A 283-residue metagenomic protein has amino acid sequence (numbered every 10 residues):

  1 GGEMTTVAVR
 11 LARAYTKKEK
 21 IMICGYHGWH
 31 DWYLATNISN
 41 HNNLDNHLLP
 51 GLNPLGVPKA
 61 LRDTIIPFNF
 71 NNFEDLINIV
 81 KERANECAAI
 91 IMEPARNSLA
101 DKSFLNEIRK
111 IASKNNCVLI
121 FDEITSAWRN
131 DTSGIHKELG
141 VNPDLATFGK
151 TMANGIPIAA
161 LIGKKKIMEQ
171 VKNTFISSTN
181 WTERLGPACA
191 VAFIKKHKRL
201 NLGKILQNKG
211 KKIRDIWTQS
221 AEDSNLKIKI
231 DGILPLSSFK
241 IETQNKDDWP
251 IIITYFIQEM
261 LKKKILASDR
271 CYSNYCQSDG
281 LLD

Functional and structural regions predicted by a protein language model:
G1-E86: PLP-dependent aspartate aminotransferase-fold enzymes
N72-N78, P94-N115: Active-site core of PLP-dependent enzymes with the aminotransferase class I/II
I77, K172-E183: A short glycine-threonine-serine/GTX helix/turn-capping micro-motif
I91-F104, C117-L139, L145: Conserved PLP phosphate-binding loop immediately N-terminal to the Schiff-base lysine helix in PLP-dependent enzymes
L139-V171, T182-C189: Active-site PLP attachment segment
I194-T218, K246: Structural signature of PLP-dependent enzymes
K198-L200, E259-D283: PLP-dependent enzyme catalytic core of the Aspartate aminotransferase-like
G210-R214, A221-F256: Conserved PLP-binding catalytic core of the aspartate aminotransferase-like
